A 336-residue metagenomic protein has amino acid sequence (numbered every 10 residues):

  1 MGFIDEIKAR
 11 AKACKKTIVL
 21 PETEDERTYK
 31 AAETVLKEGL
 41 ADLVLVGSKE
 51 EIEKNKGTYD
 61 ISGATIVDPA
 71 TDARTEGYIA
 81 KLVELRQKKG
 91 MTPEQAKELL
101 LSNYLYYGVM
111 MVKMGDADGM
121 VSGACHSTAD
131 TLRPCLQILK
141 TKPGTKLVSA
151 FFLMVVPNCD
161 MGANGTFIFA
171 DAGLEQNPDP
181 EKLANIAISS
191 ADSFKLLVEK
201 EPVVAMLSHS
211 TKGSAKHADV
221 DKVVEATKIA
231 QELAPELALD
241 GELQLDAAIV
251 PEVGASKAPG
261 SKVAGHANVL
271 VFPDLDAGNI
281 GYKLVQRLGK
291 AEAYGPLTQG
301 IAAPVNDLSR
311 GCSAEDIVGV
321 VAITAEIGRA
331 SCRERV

Functional and structural regions predicted by a protein language model:
M1-A264, V269-S331: Anion-binding alpha/beta catalytic cores of soluble intermediary-metabolism enzymes, centered on
R333-V336: Short "domain-exit" segments at the C-terminal end of structured domains
